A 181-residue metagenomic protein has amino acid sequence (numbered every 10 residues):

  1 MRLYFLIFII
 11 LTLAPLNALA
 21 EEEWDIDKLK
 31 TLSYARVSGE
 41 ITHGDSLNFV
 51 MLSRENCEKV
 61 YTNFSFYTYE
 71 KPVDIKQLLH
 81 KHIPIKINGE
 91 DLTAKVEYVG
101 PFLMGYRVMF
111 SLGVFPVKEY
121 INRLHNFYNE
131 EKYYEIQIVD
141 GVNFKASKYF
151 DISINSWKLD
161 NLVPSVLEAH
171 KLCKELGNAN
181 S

Functional and structural regions predicted by a protein language model:
M1-F5: Positively charged n-region of N-terminal signal peptides that target proteins for export
I7-F8, A18-L19: Cleavable N-terminal signal peptides
F8-L11, N88: Residues marking helix boundaries in flexible regions
L13-P15: N-terminal signal peptide c-region/cleavage motif recognized by signal peptidases
L19-N122, N126-S181: A generic "folded-domain core" signal
